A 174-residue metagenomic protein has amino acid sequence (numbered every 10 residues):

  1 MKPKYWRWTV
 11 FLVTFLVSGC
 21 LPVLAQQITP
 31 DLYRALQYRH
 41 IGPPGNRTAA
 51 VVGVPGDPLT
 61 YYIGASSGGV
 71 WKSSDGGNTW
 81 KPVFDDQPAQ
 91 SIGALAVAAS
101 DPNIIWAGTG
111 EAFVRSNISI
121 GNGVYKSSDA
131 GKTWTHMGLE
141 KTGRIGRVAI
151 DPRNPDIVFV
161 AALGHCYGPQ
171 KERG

Functional and structural regions predicted by a protein language model:
M1-W6: N-terminal secretory signal peptides that target proteins for export/translocation
T9-P22: Bacterial N-terminal signal peptides
Q26-G174: Beta-propeller blade termini and top-face loops
